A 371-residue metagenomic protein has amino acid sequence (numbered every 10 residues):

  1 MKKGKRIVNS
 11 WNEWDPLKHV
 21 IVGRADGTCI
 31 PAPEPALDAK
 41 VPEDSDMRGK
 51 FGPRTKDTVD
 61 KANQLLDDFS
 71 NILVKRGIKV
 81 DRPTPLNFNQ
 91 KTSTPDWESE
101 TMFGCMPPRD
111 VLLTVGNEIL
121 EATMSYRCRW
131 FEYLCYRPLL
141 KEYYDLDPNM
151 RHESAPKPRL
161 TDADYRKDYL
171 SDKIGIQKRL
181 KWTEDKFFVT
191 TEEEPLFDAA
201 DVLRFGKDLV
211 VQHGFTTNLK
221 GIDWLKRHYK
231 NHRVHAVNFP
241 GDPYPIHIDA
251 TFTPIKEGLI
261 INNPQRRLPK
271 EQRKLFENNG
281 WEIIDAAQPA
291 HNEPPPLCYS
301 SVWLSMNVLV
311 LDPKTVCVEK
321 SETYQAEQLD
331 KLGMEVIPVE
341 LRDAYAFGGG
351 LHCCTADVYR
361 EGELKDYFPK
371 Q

Functional and structural regions predicted by a protein language model:
M1-Q371: The feature marks the mature, well-folded catalytic cores of soluble enzymes
